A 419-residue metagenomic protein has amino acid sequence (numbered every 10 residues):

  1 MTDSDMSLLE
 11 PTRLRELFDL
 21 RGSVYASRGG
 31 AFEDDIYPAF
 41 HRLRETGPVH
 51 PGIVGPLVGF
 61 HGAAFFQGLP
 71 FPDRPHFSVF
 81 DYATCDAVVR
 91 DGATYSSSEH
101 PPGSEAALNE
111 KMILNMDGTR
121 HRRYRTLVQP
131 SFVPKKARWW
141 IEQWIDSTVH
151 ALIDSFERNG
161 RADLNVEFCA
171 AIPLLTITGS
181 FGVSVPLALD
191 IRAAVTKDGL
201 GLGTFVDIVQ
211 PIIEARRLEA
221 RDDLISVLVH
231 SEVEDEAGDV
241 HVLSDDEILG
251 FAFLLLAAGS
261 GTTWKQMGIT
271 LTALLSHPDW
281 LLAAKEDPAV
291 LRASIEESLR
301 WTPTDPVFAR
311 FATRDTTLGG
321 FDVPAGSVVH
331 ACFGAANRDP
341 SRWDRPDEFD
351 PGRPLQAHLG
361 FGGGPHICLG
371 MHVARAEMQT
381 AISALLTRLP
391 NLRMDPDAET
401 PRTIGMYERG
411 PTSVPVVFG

Functional and structural regions predicted by a protein language model:
M1-G419: Cytochrome P450
